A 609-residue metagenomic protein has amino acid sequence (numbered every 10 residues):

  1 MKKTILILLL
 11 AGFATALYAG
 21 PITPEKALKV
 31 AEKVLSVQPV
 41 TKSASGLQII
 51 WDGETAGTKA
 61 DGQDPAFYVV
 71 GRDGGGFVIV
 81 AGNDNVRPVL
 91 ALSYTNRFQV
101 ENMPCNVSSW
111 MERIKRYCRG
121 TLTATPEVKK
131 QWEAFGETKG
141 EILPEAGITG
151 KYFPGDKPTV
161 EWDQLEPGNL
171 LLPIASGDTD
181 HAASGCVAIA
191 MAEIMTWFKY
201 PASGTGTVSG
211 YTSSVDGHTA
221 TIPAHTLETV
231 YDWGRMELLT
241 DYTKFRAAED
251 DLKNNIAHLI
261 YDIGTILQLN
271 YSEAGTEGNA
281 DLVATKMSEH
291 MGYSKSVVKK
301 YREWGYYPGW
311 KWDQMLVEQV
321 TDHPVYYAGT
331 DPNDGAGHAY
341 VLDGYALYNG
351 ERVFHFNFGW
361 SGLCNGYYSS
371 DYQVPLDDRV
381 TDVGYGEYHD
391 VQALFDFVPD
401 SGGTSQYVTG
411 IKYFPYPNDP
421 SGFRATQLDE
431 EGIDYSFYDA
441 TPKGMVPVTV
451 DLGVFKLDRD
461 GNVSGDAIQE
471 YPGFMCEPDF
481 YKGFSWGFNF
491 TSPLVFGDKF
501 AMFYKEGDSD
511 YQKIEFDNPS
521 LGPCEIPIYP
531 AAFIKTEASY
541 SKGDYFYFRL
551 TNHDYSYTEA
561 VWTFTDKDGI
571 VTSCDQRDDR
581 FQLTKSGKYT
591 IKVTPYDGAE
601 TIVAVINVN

Functional and structural regions predicted by a protein language model:
T4-F13: Sec-dependent N-terminal signal peptides
T23, A27-L35, A66-V69, F77-A81 (+3 more regions): Noncatalytic regulatory segments and standalone regulatory/sensor domains
K42-A44, Q48, G53-G74, T285 (+1 more regions): Active-site-adjacent substructure of cysteine-protease-like catalytic cores
V89-T276: Active-site-adjacent structural segments surrounding the nucleophilic cysteine of cysteine proteases and isopeptidases
L376-F437, D458-N462, L521-S541, Y547: Short, compositionally biased P/S/T/A/G/V-rich stretches that sit at domain boundaries
A440, F548-Y555: Acidic, Ser/Thr
D510-I526, E600-V608: Edge beta-strands of extracellular beta-sandwich domains
F564-F581: Surface-exposed, flexible coil segments in extracellular/virion-facing regions
